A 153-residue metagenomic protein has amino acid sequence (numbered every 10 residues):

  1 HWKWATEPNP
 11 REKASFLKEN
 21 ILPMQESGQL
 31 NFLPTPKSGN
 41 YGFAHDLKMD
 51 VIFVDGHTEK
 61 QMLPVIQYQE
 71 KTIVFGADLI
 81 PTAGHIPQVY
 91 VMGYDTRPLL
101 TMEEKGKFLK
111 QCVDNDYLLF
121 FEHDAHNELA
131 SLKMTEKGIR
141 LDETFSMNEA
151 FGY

Functional and structural regions predicted by a protein language model:
H1-F53, E103-D116: Metallo-beta-lactamase
P34-P36, D55, H123, F145: Residues at the C-termini of beta-strands that transition into short coil/loop
K48-D55, I73-D78: Active-site-proximal beta-strand elements of phosphoester/diester hydrolases
Q61, V65-Y153: Cap/insert and terminal regions of metallo-dependent hydrolase folds
